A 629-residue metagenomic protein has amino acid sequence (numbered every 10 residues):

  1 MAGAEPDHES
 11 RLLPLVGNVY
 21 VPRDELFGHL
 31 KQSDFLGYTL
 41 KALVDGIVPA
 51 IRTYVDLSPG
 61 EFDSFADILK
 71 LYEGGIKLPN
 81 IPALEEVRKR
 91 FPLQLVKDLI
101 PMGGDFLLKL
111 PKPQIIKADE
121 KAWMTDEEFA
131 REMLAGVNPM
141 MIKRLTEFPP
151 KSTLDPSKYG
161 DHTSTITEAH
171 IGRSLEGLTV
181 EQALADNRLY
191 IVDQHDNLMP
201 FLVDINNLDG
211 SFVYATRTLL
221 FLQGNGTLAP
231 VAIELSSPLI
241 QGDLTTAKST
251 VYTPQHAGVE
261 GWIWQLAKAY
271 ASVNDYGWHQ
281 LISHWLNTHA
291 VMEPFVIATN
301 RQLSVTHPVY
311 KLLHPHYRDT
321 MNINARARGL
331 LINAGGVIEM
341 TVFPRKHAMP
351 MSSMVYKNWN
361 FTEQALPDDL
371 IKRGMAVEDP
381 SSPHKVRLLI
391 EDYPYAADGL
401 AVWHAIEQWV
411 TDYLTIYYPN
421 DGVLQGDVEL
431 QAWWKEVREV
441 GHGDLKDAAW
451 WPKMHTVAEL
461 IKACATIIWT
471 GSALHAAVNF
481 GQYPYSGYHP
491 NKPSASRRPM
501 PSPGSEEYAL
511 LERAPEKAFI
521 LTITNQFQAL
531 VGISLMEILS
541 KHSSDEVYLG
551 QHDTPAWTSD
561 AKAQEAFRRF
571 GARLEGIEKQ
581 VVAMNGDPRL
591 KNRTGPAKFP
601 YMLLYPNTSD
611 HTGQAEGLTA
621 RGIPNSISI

Functional and structural regions predicted by a protein language model:
M1-I629: Long, compositionally biased charged/polar stretches
